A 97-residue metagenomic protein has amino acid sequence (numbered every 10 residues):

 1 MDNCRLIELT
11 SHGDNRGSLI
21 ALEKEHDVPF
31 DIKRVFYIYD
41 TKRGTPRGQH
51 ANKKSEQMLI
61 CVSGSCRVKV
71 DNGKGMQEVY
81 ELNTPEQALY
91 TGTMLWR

Functional and structural regions predicted by a protein language model:
M1-L89: Non-catalytic, conserved peripheral segments adjacent to functional cores
A88-Y90, L95-R97: Beta-rich strand-turn-strand
